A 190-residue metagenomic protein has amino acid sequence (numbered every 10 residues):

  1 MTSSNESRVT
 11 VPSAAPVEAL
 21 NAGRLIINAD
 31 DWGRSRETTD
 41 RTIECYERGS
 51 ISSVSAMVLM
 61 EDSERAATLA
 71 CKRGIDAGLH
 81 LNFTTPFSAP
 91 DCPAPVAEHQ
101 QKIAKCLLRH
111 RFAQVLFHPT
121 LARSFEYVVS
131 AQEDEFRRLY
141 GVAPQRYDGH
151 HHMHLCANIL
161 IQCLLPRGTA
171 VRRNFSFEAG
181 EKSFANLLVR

Functional and structural regions predicted by a protein language model:
S3-E37: Boundary/entry segment of secreted carbohydrate-active catalytic domains
R24-I26, I51-S55, G74-H80, P144-D148 (+1 more regions): Structural preference for beta-strand elements that scaffold enzyme active sites
R24-N28, R34, Y46, P95 (+1 more regions): C-terminal active-site subregion of NodB/CE4 polysaccharide deacetylases
D30-W32, M57-L59, H80-T84, H150-H152 (+1 more regions): Active-site beta-loop-alpha junctions enriched in small/polar residues
S35-D62: A short alpha/beta connector and helix-capping loop motif
T42-R48, S63-G78, A94-K105, R138-Y140 (+1 more regions): Acidic (Asp/Glu)-rich catalytic clusters
S88-L121: Active-site gating loops and adjacent loop-to-helix segments of metal-dependent hydrolytic enzymes
S130-R190: Catalytic domains of cell-wall/extracellular-matrix polysaccharide-remodeling enzymes, centered on de-N-acetylation
